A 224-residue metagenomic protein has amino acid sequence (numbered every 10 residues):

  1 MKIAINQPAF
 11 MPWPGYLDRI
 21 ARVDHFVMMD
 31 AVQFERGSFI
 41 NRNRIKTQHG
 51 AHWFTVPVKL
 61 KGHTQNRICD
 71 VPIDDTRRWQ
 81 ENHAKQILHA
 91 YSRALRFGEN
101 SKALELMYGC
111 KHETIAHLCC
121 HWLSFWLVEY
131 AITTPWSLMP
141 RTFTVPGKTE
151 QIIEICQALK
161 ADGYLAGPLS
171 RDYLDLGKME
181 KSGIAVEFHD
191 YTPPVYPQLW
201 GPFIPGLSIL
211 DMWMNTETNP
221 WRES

Functional and structural regions predicted by a protein language model:
M1-S224: Residues lining hydrophobic/aromatic ligand-binding pockets adjacent to catalytic sites
